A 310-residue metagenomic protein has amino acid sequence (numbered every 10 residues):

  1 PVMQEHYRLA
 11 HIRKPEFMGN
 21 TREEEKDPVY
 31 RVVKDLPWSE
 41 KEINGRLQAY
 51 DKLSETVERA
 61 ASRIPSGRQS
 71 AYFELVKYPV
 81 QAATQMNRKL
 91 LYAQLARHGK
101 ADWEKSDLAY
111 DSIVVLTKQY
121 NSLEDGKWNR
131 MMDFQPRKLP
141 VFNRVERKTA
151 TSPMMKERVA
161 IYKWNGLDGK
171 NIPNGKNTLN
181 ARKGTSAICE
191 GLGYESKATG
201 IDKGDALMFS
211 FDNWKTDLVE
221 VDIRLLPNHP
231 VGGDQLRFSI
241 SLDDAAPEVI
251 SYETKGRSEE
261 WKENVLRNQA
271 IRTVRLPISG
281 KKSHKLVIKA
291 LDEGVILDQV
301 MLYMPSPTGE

Functional and structural regions predicted by a protein language model:
P1-G175: Substrate-binding groove of N-acetylhexosamine-processing glycoside hydrolases
P136-E310: Extracytoplasmic
